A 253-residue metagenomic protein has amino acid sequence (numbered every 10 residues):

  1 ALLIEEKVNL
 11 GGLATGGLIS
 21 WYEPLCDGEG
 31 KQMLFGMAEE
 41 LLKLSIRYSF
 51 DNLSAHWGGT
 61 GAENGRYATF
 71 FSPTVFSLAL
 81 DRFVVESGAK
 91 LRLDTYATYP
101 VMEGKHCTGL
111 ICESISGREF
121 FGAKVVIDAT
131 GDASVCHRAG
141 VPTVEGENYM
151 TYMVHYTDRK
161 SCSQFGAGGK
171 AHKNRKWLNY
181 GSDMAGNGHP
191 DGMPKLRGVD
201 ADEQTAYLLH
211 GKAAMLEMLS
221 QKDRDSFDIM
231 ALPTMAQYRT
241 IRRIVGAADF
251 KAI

Functional and structural regions predicted by a protein language model:
A1-L3: N-terminal Rossmann-like FAD-binding beta1-loop-alpha1 element of flavoenzymes
E5-Y99, V144, M153-V154, K170-H172: Conserved N-terminal/central alpha/beta ligand/cofactor-binding core
A55-F70, R82, E86, H137-R138 (+1 more regions): Mobile, glycine/GP-rich and aromatic-enriched active-site lid/loop segments adjacent to catalytic centers
G104-L110: Short, hydrophobic/aromatic-rich segments at coil-to-beta transitions
S116-V125: Core beta-strand elements of the Rossmann-like FAD/NAD(P) dinucleotide-binding domain in flavoenzyme oxidoreductases
D128-V141: Flavin (primarily FAD) binding-site architecture
